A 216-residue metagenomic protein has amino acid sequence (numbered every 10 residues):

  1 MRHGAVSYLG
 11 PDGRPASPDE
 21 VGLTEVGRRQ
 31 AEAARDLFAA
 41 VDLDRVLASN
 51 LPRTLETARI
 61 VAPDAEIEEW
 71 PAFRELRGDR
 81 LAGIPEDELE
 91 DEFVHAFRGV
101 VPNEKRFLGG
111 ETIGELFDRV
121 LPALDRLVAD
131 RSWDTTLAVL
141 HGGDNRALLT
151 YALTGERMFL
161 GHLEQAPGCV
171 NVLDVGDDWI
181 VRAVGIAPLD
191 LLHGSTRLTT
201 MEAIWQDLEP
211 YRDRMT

Functional and structural regions predicted by a protein language model:
M1-L43, E56-I60, I84, D178-T216: An N-terminal RHG(E/S)-centered segment typical of histidine phosphatases
T24, R28, I113-L121: Amphipathic, non-transmembrane alpha-helical scaffold segments
E32-R98: Phosphate-coordination/substrate-recognition cap region in phosphate-metabolizing enzymes
L76-E88, A129-D134, T150-T216: Acidic, low-complexity terminal tails and accessory targeting/binding regions of phosphate-metabolizing enzymes
V94-E115, W205-M215: Short glycine/proline- and acidic residue-enriched helix-loop micro-motifs that form flexible lids or anion-recognition
D134-L140: Generic beta-sheet signal
G142-R146, I180: GST superfamily/GST-like fold recognition
